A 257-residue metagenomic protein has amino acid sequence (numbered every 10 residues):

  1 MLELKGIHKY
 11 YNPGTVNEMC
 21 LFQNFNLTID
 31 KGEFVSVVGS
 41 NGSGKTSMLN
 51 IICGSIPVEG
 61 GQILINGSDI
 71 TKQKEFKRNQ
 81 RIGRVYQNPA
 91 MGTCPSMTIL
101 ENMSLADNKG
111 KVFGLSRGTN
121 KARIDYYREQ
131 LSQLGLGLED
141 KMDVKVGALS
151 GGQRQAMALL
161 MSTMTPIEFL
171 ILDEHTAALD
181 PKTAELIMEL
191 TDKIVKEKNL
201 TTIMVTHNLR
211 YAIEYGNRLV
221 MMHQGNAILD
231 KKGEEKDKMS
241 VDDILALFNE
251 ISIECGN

Functional and structural regions predicted by a protein language model:
M1, Y10-N24, K74: A short, flexible loop at the N-terminus of ABC-type nucleotide-binding domains that lies
V38-S40: The feature captures the beta-strand-to-loop junction immediately N-terminal to the Walker
C53: Helix-to-loop junction immediately C-terminal to a conserved catalytic motif
G61-D69, L229-K231: Conserved ABC transporter NBD signature motif
D69-G83, M91, F113-S116, N120 (+1 more regions): ABC ATPase NBD coupling module
E174-H175: Walker B catalytic motif
T206-H207: H-loop/switch region of ABC-family ATPase nucleotide-binding domains
N226-E250: Conserved beta-strand-loop-alpha-helix hinge in the C-terminal portion of ABC ATPase nucleotide-binding domains
